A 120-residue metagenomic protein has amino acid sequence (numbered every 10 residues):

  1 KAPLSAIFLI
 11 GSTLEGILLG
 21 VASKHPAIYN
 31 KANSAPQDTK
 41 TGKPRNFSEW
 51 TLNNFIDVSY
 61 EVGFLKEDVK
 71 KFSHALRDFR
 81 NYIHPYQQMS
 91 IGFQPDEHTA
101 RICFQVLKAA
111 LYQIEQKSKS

Functional and structural regions predicted by a protein language model:
K1-Y60, E67-A75, Y112-S120: Amphipathic alpha-helical interface elements
V62-S120: Charge-enriched, short contiguous segments at helix-coil
